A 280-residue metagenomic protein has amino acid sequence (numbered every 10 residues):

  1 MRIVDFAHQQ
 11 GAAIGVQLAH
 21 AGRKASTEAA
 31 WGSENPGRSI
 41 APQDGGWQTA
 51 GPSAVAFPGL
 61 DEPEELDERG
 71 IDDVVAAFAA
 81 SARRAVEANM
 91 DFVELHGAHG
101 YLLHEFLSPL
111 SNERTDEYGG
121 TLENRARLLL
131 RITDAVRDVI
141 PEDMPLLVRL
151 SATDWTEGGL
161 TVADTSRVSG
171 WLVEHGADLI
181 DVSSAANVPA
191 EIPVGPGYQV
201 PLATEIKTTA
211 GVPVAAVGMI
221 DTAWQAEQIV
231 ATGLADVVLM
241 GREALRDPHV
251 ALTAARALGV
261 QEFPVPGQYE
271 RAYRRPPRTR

Functional and structural regions predicted by a protein language model:
M1-R280: Flavin-dependent oxidoreductase catalytic cores
